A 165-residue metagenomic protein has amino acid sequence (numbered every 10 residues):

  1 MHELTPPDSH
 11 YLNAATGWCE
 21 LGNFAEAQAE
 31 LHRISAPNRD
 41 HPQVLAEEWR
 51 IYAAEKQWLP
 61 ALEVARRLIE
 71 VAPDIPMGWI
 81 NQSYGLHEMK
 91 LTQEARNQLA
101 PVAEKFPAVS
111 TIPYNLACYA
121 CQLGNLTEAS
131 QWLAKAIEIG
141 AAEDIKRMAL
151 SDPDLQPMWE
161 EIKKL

Functional and structural regions predicted by a protein language model:
M1, G140-L165: Terminal, low-structured helical/coil segments at or just beyond the last alpha-helical repeat
L4-A54: Alpha-helical segment of the N-proximal tetratricopeptide repeat
T5, R39, P73, F106-P107 (+1 more regions): Short coil turns that delineate tetratricopeptide repeat
P42-Q43, P76-M77, S110-P113, I139-S151: Boundary/linker segments of alpha-helical solenoid repeat arrays
Q43-T111: Alpha-helical adaptor scaffolds
C121-D144: TPR/TPR-like (Sel1-like) alpha-helical repeat modules
